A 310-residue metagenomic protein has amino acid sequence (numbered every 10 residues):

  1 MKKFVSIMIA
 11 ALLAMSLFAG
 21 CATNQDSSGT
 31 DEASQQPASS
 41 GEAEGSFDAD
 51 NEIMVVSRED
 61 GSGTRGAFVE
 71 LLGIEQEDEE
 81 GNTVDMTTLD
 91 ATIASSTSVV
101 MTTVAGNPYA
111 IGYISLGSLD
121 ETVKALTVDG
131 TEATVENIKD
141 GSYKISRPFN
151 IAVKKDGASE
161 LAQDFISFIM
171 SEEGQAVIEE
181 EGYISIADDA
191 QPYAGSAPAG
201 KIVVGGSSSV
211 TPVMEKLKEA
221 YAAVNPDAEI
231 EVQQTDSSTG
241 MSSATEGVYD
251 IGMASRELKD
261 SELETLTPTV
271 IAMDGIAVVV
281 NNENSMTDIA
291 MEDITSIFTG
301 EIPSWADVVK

Functional and structural regions predicted by a protein language model:
M1-M8: Bacterial N-terminal signal peptides that target proteins for export
F4, A22-K310: Exported/periplasmic ABC-transporter solute-binding proteins
A11-L12: Repetitive helical segments and hydrophobic/amphipathic motifs
S16-G20: C-terminal motif of bacterial Sec signal peptides marking the signal peptidase cleavage site
